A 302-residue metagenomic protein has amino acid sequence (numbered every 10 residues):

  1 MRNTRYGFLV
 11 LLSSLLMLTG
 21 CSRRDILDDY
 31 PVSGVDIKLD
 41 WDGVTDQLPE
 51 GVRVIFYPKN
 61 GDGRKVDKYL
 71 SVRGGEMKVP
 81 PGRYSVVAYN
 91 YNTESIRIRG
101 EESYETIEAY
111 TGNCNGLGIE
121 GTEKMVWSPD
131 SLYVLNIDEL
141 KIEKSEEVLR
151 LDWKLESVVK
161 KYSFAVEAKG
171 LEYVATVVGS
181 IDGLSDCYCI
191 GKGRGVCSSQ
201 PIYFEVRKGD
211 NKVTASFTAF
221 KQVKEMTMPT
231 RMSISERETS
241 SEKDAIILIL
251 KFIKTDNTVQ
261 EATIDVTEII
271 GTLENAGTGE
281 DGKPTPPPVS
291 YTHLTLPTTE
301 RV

Functional and structural regions predicted by a protein language model:
M1-F8: Bacterial N-terminal signal peptides that target proteins for export
L18-G20: C-terminal motif of bacterial Sec signal peptides marking the signal peptidase cleavage site
S22-R24: Bacterial signal peptide processing site
K38-P49, A165-Y173: Structural motif
R53-E101, A175-T272: Tryptophan-paired
R64-V158: Short, low-hydrophobicity acidic/polar segments
Y133-N211: A sequence/structural signal for flexible, mid-protein segments enriched in small/helix-disrupting residues
Y291-T298: Conserved small/polar residues in nucleotide/adenosyl-binding loops
